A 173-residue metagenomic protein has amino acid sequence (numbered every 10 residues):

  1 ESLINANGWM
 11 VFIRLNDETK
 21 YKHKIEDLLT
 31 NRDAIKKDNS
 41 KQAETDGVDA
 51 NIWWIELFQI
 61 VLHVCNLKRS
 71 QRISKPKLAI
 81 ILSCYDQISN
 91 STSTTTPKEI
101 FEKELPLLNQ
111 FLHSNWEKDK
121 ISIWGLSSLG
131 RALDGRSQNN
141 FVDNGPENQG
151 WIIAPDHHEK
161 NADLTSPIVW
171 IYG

Functional and structural regions predicted by a protein language model:
E1: Switch II (G3) loop of P-loop NTPases
I4-N5: Alpha-helix C-terminal capping/helix-to-coil transition sites in glycosyltransferase folds
G8-F12, D17-I25, L29-G173: Conserved GTP-binding G-domain of TRAFAC-class P-loop NTPases and closely related GTPase folds
